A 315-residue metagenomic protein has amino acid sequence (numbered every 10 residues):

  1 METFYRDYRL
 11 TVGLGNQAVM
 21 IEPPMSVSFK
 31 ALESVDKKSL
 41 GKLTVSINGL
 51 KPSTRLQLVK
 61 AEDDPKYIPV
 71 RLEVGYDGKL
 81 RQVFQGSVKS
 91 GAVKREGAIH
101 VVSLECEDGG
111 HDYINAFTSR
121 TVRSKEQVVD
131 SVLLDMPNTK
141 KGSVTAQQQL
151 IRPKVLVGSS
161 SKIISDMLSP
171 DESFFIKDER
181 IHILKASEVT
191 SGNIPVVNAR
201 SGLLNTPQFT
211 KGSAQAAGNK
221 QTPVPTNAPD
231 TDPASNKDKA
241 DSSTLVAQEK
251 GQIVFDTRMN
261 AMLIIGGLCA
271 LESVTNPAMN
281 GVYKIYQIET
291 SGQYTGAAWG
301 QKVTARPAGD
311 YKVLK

Functional and structural regions predicted by a protein language model:
M1-D63, E107-H111, L204-K315: Juxtamembrane "anchor/assembly" segments of surface/extracellular structural proteins
F4, L43-N48, C106, A116-K141 (+2 more regions): Amphipathic, non-transmembrane alpha-helical segments in extracytoplasmic/periplasmic proteins
V12-P23, K79, F84, S160-M167: Short, solvent-exposed secondary-structure boundary motifs
Q17-K30, Q82-S87, F117-S119, N193-A199: Short amphipathic beta-strand/extended segments with alternating polar/hydrophobic composition
P52-P137: Surface-exposed cap/loop segments at beta↔alpha junctions
K79-L80, R95-A98, F175, P277 (+1 more regions): Short glycine/serine/proline-enriched coil/turn segments at secondary-structure junctions
G86-K94, S187-T190, V282-Y294: Short, compositionally biased
I99-H111, S143-G218, T222-V224: Short beta-strand-centered interaction patches in the first periplasmic/extracellular domains of large envelope
